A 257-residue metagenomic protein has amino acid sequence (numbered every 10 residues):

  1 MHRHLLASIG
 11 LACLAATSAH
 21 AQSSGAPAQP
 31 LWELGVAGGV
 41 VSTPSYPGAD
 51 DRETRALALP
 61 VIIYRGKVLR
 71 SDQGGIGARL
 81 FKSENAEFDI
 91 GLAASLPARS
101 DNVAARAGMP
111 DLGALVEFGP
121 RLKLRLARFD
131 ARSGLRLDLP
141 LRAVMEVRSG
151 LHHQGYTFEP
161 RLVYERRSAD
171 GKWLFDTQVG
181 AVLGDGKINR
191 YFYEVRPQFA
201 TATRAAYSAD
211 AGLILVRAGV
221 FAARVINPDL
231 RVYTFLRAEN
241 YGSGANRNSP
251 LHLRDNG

Functional and structural regions predicted by a protein language model:
M1-P30: Cleavable N-terminal export/targeting peptides
A21-W32, P47-G48, K67-E87, A127-L135 (+3 more regions): Short loop/turn motifs that connect adjacent beta-strands in outer-membrane beta-barrel proteins
W32, R52-A58, E84, L112-F118 (+3 more regions): Residues that define the transmembrane beta-barrel architecture of outer-membrane proteins
L34-S42, I62, Q73, I90-L96 (+3 more regions): Transmembrane beta-barrel strands of outer-membrane/channel proteins
G38-S42, A58-Y64, G75-L80, F118-L126 (+4 more regions): Residues on the lipid-exposed face of transmembrane beta-strands in outer-membrane beta-barrel proteins
V41-P47, S95-D101, R125-F129, R142-S149 (+3 more regions): Sequence/structural signature of outer-membrane beta-barrel proteins
P44-P47, I76, A104-G108, V144-G150 (+2 more regions): Extracellular loop and loop/strand-boundary signature of outer-membrane beta-barrel proteins
S149-R231, E239-N246: Outer-membrane beta-barrel transmembrane domain signature
